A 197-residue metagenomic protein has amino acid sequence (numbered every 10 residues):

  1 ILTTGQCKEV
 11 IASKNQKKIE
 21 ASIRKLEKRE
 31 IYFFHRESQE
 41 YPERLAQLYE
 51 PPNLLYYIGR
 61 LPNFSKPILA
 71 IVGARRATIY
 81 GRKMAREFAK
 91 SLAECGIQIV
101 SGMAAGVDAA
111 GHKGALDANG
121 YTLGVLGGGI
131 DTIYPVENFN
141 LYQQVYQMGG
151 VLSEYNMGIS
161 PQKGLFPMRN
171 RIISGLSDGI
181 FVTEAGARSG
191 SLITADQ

Functional and structural regions predicted by a protein language model:
I1-Q39: Short, small/acidic-rich helices and loops at N termini and domain boundaries of DNA replication/processing enzymes
A21, E27, F33-Q197: Glycine-biased, small-residue-rich flexible motifs in mid-sequence functional cores and linkers
